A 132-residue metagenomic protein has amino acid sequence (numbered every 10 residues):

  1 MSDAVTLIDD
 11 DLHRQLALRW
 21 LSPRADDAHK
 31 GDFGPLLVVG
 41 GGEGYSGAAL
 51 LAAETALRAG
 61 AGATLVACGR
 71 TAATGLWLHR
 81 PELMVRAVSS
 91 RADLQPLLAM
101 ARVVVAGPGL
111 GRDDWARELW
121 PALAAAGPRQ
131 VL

Functional and structural regions predicted by a protein language model:
M1-L132: Small-residue (G/A/S/T)-rich helix-start motifs and N-terminal tracts that mark the onset
